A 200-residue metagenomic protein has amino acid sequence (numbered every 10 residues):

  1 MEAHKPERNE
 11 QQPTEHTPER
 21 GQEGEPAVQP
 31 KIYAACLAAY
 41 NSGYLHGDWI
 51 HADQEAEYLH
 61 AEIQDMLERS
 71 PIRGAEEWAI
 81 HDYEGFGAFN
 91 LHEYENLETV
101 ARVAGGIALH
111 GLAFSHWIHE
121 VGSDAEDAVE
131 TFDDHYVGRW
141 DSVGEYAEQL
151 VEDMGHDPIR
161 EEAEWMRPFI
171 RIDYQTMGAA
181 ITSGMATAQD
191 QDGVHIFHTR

Functional and structural regions predicted by a protein language model:
E2-R69: N-terminal ordered "arm"
V28-A39, W140-M166: Glycine-rich loop/turn
I32, D48, W78, A186 (+1 more regions): A broad, low-specificity signal marking well-ordered, structured residues that form hydrophobic/aromatic
A35-N41, E84-G85, Q189-G193, T199-R200: Short, flexible beta-strand-to-coil junctions
E55-D124: Structured domain cores in non-transmembrane regions
A56-H60, G144, Y174: Alpha-helix initiation and N-capping motif
L112-H156, H198-R200: Extracytoplasmic/secretory-pathway segments with low complexity and glycosylation-like composition
E148-R200: Acidic, proline/glycine-rich low-complexity IDRs
